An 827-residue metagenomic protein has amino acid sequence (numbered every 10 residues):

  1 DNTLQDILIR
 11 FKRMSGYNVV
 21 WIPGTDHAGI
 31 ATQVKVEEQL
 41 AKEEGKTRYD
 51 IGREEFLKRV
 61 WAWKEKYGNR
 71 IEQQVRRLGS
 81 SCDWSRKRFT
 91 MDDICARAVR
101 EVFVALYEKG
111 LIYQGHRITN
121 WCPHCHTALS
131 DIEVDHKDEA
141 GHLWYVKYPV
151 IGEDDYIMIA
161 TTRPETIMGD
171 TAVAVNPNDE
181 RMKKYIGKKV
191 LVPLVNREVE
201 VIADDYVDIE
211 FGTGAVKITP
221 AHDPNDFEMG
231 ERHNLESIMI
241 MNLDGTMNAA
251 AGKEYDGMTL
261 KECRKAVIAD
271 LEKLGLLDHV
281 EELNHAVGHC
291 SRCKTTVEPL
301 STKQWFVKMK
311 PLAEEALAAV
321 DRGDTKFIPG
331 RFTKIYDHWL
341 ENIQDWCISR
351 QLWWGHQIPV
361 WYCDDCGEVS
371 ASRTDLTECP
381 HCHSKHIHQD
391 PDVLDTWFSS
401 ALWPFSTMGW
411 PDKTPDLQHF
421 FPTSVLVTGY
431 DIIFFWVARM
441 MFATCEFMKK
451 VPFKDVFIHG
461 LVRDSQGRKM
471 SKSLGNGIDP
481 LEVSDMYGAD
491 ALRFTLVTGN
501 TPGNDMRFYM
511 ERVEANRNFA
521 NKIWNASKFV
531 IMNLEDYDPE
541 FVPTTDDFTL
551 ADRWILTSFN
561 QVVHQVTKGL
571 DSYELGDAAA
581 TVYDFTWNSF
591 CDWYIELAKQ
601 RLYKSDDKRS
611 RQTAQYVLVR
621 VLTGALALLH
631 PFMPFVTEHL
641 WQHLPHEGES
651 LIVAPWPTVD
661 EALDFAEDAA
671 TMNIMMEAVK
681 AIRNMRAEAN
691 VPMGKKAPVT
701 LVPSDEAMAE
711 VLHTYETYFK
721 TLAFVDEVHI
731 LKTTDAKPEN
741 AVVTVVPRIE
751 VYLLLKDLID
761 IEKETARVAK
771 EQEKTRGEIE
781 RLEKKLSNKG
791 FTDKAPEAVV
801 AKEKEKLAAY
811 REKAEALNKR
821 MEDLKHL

Functional and structural regions predicted by a protein language model:
D1-V36, V99, A160-T161, T166 (+5 more regions): N-terminal catalytic cores of NTP/NDP-binding nucleotidyl/phosphoryl-transfer enzymes
N2-T3, I157-P193, V216-D223, H233-M239 (+3 more regions): Extended active-site and interfacial segments that coordinate phosphate-rich ligands in large catalytic machineries
G24, I157-V175, R292, E298 (+4 more regions): Conserved phosphate/anionic-ligand binding catalytic regions in large, soluble enzymes, centered on
E37-A41, V60-Q74, D179-Y206, N234-L235 (+3 more regions): Conserved oxyanion/phosphate-binding beta-strand-loop segments in alpha/beta enzyme cores
E37-Y156, I167, F211-D365, W436 (+7 more regions): Residue patterns forming the tRNA-binding/recognition surfaces of aminoacyl-tRNA synthetases and related DALR
Y145, H338-F398, L402, E446-A489 (+1 more regions): Feature 926 captures the class I aminoacyl-tRNA synthetase adenylation module centered on the KMSKS loop
Y148-D154, P177, L191-N196, C363-D365 (+1 more regions): Short acidic, glycine-rich loop/turn motifs
